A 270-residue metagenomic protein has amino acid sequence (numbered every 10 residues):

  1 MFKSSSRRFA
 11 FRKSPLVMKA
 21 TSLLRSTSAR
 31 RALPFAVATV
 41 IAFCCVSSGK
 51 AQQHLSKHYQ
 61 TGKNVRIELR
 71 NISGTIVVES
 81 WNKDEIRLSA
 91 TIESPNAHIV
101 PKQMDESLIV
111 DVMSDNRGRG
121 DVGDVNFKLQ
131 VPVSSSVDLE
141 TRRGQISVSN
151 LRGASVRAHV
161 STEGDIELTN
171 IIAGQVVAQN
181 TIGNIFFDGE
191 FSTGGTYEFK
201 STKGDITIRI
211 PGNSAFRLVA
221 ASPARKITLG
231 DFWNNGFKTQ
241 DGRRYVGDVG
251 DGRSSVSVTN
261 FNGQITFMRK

Functional and structural regions predicted by a protein language model:
M1-K270: Intrinsically disordered, low-complexity terminal regions
